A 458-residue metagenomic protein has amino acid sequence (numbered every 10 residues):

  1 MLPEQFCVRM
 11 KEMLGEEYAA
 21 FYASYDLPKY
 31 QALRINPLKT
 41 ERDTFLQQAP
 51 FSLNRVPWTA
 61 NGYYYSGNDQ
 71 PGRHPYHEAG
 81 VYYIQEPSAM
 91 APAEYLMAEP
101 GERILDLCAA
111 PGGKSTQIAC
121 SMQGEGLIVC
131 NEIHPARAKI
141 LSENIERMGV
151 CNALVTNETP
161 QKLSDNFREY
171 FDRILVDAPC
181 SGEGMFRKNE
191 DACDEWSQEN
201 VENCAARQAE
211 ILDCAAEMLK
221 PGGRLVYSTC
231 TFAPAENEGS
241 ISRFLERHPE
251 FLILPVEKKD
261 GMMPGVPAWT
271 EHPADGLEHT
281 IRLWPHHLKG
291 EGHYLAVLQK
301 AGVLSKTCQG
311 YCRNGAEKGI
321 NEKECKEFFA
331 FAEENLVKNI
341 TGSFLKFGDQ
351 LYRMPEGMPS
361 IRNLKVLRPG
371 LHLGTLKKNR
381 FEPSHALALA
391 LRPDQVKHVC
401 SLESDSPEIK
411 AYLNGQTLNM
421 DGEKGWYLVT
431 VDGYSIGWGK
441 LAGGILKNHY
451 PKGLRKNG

Functional and structural regions predicted by a protein language model:
M1-M13, E17-L46, E291-Y294, A301-G458: Polybasic, low-complexity RNA-engagement segments
R34-M90: Conserved AdoMet
G101-A110: Conserved class I S-adenosyl-L-methionine
P111-G124: Conserved SAM-binding loop of SAM-dependent methyltransferases across substrates and taxa, primarily the Class I
Q123, L219-P221: Helix-to-beta-strand junctions that scaffold the AdoMet/dcAdoMet cofactor pocket in Class I SAM-dependent enzymes
N131-E169: S-adenosyl-L-methionine
A136, R173-D213, C230-N237, P264-P267: Mobile active-site "lid"/loop adjacent to the S-adenosyl-L-methionine
F171, R224-Y227, F232-Y352, G357: Class I S-adenosyl-L-methionine
